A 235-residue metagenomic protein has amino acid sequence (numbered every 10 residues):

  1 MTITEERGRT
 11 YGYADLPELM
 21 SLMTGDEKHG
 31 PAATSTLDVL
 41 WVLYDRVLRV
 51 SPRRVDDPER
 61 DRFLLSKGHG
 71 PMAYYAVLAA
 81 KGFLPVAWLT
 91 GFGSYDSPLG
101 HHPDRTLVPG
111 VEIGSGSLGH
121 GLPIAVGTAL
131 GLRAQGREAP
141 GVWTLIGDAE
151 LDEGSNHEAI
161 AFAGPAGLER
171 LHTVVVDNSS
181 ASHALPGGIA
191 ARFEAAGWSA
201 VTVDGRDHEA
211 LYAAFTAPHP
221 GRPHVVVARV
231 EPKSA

Functional and structural regions predicted by a protein language model:
M1-Q135, W143, T202: Thiamine diphosphate
V50-D56, R60-R62, D104-A235: Glycine-rich ThDP/TPP pyrophosphate-binding loop and its adjacent helix/strand module within ThDP-dependent enzymes
